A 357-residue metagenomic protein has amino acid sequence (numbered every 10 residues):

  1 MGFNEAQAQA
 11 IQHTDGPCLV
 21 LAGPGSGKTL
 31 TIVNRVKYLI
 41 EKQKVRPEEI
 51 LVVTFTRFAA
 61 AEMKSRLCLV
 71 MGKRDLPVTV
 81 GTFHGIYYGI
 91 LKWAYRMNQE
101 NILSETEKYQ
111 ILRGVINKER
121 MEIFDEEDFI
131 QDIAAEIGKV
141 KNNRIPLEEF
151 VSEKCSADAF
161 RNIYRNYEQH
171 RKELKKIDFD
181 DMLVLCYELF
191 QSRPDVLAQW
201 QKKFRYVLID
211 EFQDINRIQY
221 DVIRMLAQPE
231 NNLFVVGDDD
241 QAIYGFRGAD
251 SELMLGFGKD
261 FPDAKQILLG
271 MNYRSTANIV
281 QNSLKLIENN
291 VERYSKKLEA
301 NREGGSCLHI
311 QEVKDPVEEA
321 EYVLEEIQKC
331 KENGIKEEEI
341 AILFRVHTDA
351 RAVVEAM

Functional and structural regions predicted by a protein language model:
M1-Q12, G16-V20, L51, A59 (+4 more regions): Conserved helicase NTPase motor core
M1-Q99, A198, E252, V280-L284: P-loop NTPase Walker
T14, D75-P77, Y95-D181, Q266-L268 (+2 more regions): ATP-hydrolysis module of ASCE/P-loop NTPase motor domains, specifically the Walker B Asp-Glu catalytic pair
S26, R57-A60, H84-Y87, D239-I243 (+4 more regions): Conserved nucleotide-binding/hydrolysis micro-motifs of P-loop NTPases
S26-I32, V36, P262-K265, G270-M357: Helicase P-loop NTPase motor core
R46-L51, R74-V78, K203, N231 (+2 more regions): Short acidic capping loops at alpha-helix termini that bridge into adjacent secondary structure
L67, G114-K118, N282-N290: Conserved AAA+ ATPase "sensor/coupling" helix adjacent to the nucleotide-binding pocket
D125, K141-I145, E230-N231, L286-K296: Proline-centered turn/helix-capping motifs that create local helix->coil transitions or kinks
